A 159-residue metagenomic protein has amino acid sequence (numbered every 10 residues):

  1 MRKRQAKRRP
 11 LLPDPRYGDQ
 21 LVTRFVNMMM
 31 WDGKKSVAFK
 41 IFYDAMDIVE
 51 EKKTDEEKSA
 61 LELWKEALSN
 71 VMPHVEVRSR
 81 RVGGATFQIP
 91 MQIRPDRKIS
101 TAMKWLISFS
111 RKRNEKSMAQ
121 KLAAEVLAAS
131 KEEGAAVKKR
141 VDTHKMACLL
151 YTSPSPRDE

Functional and structural regions predicted by a protein language model:
R2, A6-D55: Ribosome large-subunit tunnel/peptidyl-transferase-proximal elements
R2-Q5, T101, V137: Charged, compositionally biased, marginally structured helical/coil segments
S36-K40, K58-E62, K116-S117: Short, solvent-exposed positions on alpha-helices
A38, G84, L150: Residue-level signature of catalytic and energy-coupling elements of molecular machines, predominantly ATP/GTP-dependent
A45-I48, H74, A128-E132: A short structural micro-motif
E56-R78, V82-F109, L122-A128: Structured, basic alpha/beta domains of bacterial-type, RNA-associated proteins
K112-T143: Cyclophilin-type peptidyl-prolyl cis-trans isomerase
Y151-E159: Conserved small/polar residues in nucleotide/adenosyl-binding loops
